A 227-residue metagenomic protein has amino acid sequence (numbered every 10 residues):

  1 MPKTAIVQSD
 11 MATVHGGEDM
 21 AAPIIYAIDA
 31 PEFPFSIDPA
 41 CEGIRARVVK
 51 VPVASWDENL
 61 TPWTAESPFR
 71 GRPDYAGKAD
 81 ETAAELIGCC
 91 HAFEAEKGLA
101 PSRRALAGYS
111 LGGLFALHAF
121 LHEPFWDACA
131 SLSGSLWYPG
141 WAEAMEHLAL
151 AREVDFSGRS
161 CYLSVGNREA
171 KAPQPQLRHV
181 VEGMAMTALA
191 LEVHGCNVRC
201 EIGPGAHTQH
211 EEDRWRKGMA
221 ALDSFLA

Functional and structural regions predicted by a protein language model:
M1-D19: N-terminal cap/lid segment of alpha/beta-hydrolase-fold proteins
D10-A12, A21-E96: Serine-hydrolase catalytic machinery in alpha/beta-hydrolase-like enzymes
Y26-A30, S133, V165: The conserved beta1-alpha1 loop
A107-G112, A116: Gly/Ala-rich beta-loop-alpha elbow adjacent to hydrolase catalytic centers
H118-H122: Active-site signature of alpha/beta-hydrolase-fold catalytic machinery across serine- and Asp/Cys-nucleophile hydrolases
F125-W137: A conserved short beta-strand
L136-L222: The feature captures the conserved acid-bearing segment of alpha/beta-hydrolase catalytic domains
